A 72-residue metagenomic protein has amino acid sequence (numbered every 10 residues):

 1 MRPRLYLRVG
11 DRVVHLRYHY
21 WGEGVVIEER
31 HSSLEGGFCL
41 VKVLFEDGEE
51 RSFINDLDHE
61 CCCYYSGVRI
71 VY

Functional and structural regions predicted by a protein language model:
M1-R12: Mixed-charge, Lys/Arg-rich low-complexity intrinsically disordered regions
Y6, L34-G36: Short solvent-exposed loop/turn micro-motifs enriched in small/polar/acidic residues
R12-V14, K42: Residue-level detector of beta-strand face positions
W21-H31: Short beta-strand-centered aromatic/proline hotspots
G22, G36-K42: Short aromatic-glycine-enriched beta-strand elements
H31-S32, G48: Short active-site-proximal "capping" loops at secondary-structure junctions
D47-Y72: Intrinsically disordered, low-complexity, charged/polar segments
